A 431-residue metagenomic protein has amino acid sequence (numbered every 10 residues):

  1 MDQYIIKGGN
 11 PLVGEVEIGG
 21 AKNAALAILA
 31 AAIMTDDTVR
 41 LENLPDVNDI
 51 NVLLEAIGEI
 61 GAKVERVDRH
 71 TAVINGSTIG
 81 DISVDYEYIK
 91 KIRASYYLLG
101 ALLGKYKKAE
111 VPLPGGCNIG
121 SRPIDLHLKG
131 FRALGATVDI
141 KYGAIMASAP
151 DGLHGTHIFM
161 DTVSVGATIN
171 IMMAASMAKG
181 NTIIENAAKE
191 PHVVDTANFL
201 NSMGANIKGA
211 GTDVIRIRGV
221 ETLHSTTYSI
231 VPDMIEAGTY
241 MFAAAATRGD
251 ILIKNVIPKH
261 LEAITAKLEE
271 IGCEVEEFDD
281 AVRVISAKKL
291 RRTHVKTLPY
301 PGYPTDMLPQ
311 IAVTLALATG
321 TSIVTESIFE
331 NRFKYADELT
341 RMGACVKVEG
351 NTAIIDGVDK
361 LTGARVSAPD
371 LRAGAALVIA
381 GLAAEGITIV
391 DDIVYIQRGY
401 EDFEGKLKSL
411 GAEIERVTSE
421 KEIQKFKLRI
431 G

Functional and structural regions predicted by a protein language model:
M1-G431: Short, structured segments at the rim of ligand-binding sites
